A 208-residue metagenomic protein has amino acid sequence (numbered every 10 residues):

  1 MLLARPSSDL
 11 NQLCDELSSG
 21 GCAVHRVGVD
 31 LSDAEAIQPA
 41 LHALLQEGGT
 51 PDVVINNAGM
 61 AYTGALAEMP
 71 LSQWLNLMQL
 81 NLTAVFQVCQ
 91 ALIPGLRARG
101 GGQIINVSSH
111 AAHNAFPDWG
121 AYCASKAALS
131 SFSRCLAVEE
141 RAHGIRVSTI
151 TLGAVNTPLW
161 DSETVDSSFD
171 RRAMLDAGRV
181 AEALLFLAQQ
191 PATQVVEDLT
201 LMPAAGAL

Functional and structural regions predicted by a protein language model:
M1-Q12: Conserved glycine-rich Rossmann-like NAD(P)H-binding loop of the short-chain dehydrogenase/reductase
S8, G28-P39, L71: The beta1-alpha1 cofactor-binding region of Rossmann-like NAD(H)/NADP(H)-dependent oxidoreductases
A65-L66, Q73-L75: Substrate-binding pocket helix/loop in short-chain dehydrogenase/reductase
C89, S125: Active-site helix of classical SDR
S109: Residue(s) in the substrate-gating loop at a strand-loop-helix junction that position the organic substrate next
N114, C135-I145: Active-site-adjacent segment of SDR/Rossmann-fold oxidoreductases
H143-I145, T149-I150, S167-L208: C-terminal helical subdomain
